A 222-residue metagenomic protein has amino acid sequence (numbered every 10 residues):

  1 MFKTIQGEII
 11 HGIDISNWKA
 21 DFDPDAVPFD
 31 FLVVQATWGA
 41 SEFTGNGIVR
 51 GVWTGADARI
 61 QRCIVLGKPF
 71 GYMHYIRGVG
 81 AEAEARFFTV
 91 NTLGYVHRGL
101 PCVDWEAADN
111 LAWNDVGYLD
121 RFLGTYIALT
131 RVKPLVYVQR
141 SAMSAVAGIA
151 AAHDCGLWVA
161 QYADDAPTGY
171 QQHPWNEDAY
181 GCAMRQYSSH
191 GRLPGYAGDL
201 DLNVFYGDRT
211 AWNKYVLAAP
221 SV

Functional and structural regions predicted by a protein language model:
M1-A26, D30, A150-V222: Functionally critical loop-and-helix segments that line ligand-binding/catalytic clefts of soluble enzyme domains
F2-V132: Substrate-binding cleft of extracellular glycoside hydrolase catalytic domains
S16, S41, P134, S141-S144 (+2 more regions): Generic serine detector
G78, A142, R192: Positions that flank functional sites
E82-A83, A112-W113, V146-A147, P194-Y196: Short, solvent-exposed polar/charged micro-motifs at secondary-structure junctions
G99-H173: Catalytic domains of cell-wall/extracellular-matrix polysaccharide-remodeling enzymes, centered on de-N-acetylation
